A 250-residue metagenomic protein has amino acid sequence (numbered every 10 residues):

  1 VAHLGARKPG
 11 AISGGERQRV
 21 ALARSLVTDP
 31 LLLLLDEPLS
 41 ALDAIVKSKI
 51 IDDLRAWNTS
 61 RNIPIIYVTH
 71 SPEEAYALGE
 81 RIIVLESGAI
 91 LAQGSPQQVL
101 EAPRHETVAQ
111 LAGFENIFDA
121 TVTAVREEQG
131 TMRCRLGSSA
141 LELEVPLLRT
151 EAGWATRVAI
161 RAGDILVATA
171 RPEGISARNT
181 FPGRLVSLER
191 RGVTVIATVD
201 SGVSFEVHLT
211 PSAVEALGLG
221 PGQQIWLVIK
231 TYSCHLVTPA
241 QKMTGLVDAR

Functional and structural regions predicted by a protein language model:
V1-T107: ABC ATPase nucleotide-binding domains
W57, S201-G202: Short beta-strand-turn/beta-hairpin segments enriched in glycine/proline and small hydrophobics that form edge-strand
E73, Q97, E106, F118 (+3 more regions): Glycine-centered loop/turn positions within well-structured domains that cap or flank conserved ligand/cofactor-binding
L100-T131, A159, N179: C-terminal boundary and immediately downstream tail of ABC-type ATPase nucleotide-binding domains
E101, S138-E189, I196, E206-R250: Glycine/charge-rich catalytic "coupling/switch" loops of P-loop NTPases
L111-A112, V199-S201: Alpha-helix C-terminal capping segments
R126-Q129, E189-T194: Short, conserved beta-turn/loop elements at beta-strand boundaries and strand-helix junctions
M132-L136, A197-V199: SH3/SH3-like beta-barrel fold
